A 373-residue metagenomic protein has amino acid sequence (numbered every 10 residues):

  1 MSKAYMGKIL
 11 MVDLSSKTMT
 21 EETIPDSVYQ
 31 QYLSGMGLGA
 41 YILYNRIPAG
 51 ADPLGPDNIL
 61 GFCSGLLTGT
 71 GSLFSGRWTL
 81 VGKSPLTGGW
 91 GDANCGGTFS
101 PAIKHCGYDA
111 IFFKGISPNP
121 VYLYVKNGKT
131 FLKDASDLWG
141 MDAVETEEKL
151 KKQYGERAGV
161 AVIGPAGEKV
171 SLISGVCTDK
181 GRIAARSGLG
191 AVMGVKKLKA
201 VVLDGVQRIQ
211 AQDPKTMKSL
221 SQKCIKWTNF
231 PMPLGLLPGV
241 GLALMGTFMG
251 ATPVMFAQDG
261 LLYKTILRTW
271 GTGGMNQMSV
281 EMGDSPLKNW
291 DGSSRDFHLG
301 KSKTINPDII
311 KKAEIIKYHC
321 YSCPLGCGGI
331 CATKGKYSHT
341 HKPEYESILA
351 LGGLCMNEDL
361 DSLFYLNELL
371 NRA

Functional and structural regions predicted by a protein language model:
M1-N94, T98-A373: Intrinsically disordered, low-complexity segments enriched in small residues
